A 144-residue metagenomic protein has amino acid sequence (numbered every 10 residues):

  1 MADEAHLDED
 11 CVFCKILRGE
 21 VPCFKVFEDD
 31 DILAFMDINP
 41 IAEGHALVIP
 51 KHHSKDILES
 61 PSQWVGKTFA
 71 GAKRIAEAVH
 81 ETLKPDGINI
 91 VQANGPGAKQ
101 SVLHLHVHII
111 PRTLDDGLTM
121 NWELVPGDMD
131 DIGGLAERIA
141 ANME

Functional and structural regions predicted by a protein language model:
M1-E144: HIT superfamily nucleotide-processing domains
